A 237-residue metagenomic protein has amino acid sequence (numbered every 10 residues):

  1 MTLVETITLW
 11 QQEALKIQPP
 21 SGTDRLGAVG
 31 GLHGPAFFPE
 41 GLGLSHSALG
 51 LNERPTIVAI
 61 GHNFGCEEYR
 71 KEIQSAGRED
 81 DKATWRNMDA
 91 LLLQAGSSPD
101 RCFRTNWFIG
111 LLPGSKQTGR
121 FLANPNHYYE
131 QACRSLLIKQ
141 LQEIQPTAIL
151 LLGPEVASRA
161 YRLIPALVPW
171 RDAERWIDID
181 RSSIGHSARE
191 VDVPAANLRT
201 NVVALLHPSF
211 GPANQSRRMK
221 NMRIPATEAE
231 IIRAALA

Functional and structural regions predicted by a protein language model:
M1-A83, A90, E190-L198, A237: Active-site and ligand/interface coordination hotspots across diverse enzymes and nucleic-acid-associated assemblies
M1-D24, G119-R134, R162-A237: C-terminal capping/extension of enzyme domains
V58, F103-T105, A148-L150, N201-V203: Hydrophobic/aromatic beta-strand patches that form the interior of the parallel beta-sheet core in alpha/beta enzyme
H62-N63, W107, L151-V156, H207: Short, well-ordered beta-to-alpha junction loops that form the rim of enzyme active sites and present histidine/acidic
E68-D80, L111-E130, Q215: Surface-exposed cleft-lining segments at the edges of enzyme active sites
K82-F121: Short, surface-exposed acidic-centric catalytic microdomains
A95-G96, Q142-I144, P194-L198: Short, conserved loop/helix-junction motifs that constitute active-site signature segments in enzyme catalytic cores
L137-P154: Proline-aspartate-enriched helix->loop->beta-strand connector
